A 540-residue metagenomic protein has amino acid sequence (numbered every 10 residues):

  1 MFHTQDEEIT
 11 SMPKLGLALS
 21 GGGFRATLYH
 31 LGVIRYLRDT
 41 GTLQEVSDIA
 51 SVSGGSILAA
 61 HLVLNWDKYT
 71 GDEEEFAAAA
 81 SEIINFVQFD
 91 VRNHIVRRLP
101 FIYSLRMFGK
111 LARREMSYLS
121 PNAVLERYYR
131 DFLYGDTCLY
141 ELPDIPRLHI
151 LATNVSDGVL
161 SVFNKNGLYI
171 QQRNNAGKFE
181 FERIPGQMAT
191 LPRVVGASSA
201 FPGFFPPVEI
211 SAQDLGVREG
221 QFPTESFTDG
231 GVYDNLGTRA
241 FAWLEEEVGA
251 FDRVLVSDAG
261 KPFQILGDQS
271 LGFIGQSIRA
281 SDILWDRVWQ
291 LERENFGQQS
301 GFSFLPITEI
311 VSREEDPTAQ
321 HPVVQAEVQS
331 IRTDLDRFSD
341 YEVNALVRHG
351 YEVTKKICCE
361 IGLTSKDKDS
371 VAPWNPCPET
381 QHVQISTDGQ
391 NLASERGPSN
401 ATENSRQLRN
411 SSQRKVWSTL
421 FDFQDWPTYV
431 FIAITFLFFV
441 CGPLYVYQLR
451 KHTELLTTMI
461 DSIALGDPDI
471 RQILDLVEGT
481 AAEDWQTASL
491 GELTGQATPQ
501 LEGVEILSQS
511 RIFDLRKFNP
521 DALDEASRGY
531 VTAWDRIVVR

Functional and structural regions predicted by a protein language model:
Q5, M12-A18, G23-M116, N164-K165 (+1 more regions): Patatin-like phospholipase
I9-L15, Q221-T224: A short, charged/proline- and glycine-enriched loop that marks the coil->beta-strand transition at the N-terminal
L19-G21, A50-V52, I150, A176-R313 (+1 more regions): Conserved catalytic block of serine-dependent lipid acyl chemistry
R25, L99-M116, E126-R127, L142-W243 (+1 more regions): Active-site gating loop/helix substructures
L28, G32, V52, I57 (+9 more regions): Generic recognition of stable, solvent-exposed alpha-helical segments in well-folded globular domains
V33-Y36, F132, S198, L244 (+2 more regions): Generic, well-ordered alpha-helical scaffold segments in large soluble proteins
D39-T40, N65-H149, D157-L160, E209 (+4 more regions): Surface cap/lid and interfacial helix-loop subdomains adjacent to catalytic sites that gate substrate access
F222-P223, F227, V232-N235, G249-R253 (+2 more regions): C-terminal helical/tail subdomains of lipid-metabolizing enzymes
